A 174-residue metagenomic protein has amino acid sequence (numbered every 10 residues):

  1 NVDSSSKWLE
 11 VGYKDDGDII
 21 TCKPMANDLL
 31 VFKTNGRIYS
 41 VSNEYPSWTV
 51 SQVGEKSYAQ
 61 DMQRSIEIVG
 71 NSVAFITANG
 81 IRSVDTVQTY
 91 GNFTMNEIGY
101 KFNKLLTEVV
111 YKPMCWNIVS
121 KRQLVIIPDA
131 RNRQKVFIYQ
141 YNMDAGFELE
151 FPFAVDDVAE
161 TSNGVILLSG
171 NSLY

Functional and structural regions predicted by a protein language model:
N1-V2, V41: Conserved Ser/Thr-centered positions that define the repeating blades of beta-propeller domains
V2-D15: A short helix->beta-strand "capping" segment at the edge of beta-propeller domains
D15-Y174: Beta-sheet-dominated scaffold domains
